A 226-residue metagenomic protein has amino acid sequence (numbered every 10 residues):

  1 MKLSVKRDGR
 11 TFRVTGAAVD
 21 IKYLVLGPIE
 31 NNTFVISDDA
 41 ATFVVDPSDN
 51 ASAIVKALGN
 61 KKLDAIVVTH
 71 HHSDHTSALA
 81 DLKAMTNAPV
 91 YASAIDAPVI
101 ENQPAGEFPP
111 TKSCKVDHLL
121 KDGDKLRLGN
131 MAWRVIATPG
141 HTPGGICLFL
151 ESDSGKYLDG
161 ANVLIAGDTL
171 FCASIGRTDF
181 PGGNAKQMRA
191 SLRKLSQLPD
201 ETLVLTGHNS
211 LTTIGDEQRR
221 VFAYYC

Functional and structural regions predicted by a protein language model:
M1-T11: Short glycine- and acidic-rich boundary segments immediately preceding or forming the N-terminal edge of structured
K2, L26-N31, V35, E101-V116 (+3 more regions): Active-site-proximal loop/helix segment associated with metal-binding centers of metalloenzymes
R10-K61, C147-A166: Conserved beta-strand hairpin/beta-sheet module of binuclear metal-dependent hydrolase folds, prominently
L24-V25, K115-D117, A137-H141: Short Gly/Pro-enriched turn/cap motifs at secondary-structure boundaries
I29, A51-S52, H71-S77, A97-I100 (+3 more regions): Active-site environment of divalent metal-dependent phosphoester hydrolases
T42, A105-G106, A132, A137 (+1 more regions): Metallo-beta-lactamase
P47, H75-T76, M188, L192: Aromatic/hydrophobic pocket-lining residues that form the small-molecule binding cavity in soluble enzyme cores
D49-A132, E151-S154, R220-A223: Active-site HxH/HxHxD metal-binding segment of metal-dependent hydrolases
